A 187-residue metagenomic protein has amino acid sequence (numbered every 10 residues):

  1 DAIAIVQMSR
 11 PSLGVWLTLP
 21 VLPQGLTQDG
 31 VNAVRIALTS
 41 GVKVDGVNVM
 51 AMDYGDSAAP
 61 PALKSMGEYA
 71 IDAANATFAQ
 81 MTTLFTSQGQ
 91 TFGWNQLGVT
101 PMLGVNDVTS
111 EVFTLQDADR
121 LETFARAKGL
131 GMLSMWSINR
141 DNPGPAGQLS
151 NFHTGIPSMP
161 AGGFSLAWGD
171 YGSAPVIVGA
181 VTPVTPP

Functional and structural regions predicted by a protein language model:
D1-P186: Secreted glycan hydrolases and related glycan-binding modules that recognize and/or cleave
